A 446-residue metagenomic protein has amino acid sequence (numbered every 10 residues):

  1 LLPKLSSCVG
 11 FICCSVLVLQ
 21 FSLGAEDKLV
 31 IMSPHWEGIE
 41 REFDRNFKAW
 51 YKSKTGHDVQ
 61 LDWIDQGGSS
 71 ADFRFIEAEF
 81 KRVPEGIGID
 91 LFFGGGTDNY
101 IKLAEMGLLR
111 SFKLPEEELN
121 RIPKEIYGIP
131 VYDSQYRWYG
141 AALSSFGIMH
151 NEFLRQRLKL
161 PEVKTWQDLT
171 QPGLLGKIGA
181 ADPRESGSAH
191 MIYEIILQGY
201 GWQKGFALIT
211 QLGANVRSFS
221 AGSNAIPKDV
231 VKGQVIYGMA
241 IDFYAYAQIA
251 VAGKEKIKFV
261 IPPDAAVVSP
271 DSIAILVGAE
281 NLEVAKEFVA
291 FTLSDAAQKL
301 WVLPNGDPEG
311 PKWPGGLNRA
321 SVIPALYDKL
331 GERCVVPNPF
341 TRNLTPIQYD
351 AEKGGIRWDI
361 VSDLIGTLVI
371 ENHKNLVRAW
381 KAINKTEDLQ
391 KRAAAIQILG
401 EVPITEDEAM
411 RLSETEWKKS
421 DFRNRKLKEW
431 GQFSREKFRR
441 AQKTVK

Functional and structural regions predicted by a protein language model:
E26-K102, P227: Early extracytoplasmic/lumenal segment of secretory-pathway proteins
K81-V83, I87-F92, R110-E152, Q167 (+1 more regions): A structural signal for short loop-to-beta-strand junctions that line the ligand-binding cleft of periplasmic/secreted
L103-F112, S134-Q135, Q248-I261: Ligand-binding "clamshell"
R121-I122, S144, L208-G213, F219 (+1 more regions): Periplasmic-binding protein-like
M149-L154, V268-L282, L300-W301: A bilobed periplasmic-binding-protein/Venus flytrap-type ligand-binding module shared by bacterial periplasmic
I195-V260, K299: Ligand-binding pocket segment of bilobal, Venus flytrap-like solute-binding proteins
A279-A285, V289-Q348: Mature extracytoplasmic/periplasmic domains
H373-K446: C-terminal non-catalytic accessory extensions
